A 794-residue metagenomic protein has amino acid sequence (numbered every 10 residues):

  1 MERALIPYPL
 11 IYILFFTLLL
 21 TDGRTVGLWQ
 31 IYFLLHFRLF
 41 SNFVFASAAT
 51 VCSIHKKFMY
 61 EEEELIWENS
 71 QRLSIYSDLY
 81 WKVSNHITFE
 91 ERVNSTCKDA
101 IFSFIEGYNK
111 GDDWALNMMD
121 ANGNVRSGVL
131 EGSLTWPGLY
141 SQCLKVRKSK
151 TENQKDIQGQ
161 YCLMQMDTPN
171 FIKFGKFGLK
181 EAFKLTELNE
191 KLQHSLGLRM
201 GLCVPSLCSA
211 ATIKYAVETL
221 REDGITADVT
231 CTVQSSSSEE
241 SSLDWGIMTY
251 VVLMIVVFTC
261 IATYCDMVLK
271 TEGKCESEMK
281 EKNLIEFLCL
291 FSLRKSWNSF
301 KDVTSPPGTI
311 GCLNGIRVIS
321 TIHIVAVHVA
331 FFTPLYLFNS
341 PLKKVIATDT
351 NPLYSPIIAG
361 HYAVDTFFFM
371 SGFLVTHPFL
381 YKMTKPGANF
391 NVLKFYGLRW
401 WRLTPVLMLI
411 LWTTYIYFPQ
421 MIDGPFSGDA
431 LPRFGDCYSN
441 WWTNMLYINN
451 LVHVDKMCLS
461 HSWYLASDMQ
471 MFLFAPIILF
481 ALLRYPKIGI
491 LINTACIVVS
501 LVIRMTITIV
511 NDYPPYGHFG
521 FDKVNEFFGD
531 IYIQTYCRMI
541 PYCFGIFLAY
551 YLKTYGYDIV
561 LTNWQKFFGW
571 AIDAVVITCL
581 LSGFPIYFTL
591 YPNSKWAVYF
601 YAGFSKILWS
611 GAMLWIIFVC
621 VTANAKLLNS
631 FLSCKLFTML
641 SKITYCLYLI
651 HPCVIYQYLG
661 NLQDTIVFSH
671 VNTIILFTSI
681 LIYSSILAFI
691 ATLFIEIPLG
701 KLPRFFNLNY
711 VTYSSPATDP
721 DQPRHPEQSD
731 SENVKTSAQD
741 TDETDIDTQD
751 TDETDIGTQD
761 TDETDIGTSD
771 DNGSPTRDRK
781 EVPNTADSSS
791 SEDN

Functional and structural regions predicted by a protein language model:
E2-G315, S320, V327-V364, F368 (+13 more regions): Exoplasmic/lumenal regions adjacent to the first transmembrane segment of eukaryotic integral membrane proteins across
L196, E239-L253, M279, G308-N314 (+10 more regions): Interfacial loop-to-helix transition and helix-capping segments at the boundaries of transmembrane helices
P205, L473-V498, Y550-F567: Solvent-exposed interhelical
G246-F258, G311-S320, P352, I357 (+14 more regions): Transmembrane alpha-helical segments and their boundary/interface "anchor" motifs in multi-pass integral membrane
I261-V268, T376-M383, F480-P486, L548-Y557 (+2 more regions): Structural signal for the C-terminal ends of transmembrane alpha-helices and the immediately following loop
Y381-N389, R484-K487, Y551-W564, T622-C634 (+2 more regions): Membrane-interface junctions at the ends of membrane-embedded or membrane-associated helices
R538, Y542-L548, F568-P698, Y713-D719: Alpha-helical transmembrane segments of multi-pass integral membrane proteins
A738-T768: Long, intrinsically disordered low-complexity tandem-repeat segments
